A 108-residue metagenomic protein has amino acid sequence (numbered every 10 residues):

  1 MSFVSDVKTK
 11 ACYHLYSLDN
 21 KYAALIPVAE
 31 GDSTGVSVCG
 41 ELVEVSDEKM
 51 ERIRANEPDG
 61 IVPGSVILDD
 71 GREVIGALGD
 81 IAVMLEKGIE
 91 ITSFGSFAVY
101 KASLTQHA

Functional and structural regions predicted by a protein language model:
M1-A108: Glycine-aromatic micro-motifs
